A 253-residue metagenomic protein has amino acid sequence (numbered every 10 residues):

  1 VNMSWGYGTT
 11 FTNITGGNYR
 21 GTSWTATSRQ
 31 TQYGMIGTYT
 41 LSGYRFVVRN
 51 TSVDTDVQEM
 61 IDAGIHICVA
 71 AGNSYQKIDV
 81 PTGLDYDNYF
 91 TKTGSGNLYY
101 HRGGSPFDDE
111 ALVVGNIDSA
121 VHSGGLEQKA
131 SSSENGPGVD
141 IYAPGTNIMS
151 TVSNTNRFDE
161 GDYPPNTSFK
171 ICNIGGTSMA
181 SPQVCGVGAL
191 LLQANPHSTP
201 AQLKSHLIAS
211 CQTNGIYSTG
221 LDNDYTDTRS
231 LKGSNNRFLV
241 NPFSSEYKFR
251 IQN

Functional and structural regions predicted by a protein language model:
V1-P106, R157, P165-P182, A194: Substrate-binding/access-modulating region of protease and related hydrolase catalytic domains
V1-W5, A63, A111-V113, Q193-N253: C-terminal subdomain of the subtilisin-like protease fold in secreted/lumenal serine endopeptidases
M3-Y7, A70-S74, V114-S119, N135-G136 (+4 more regions): Active-site-proximal beta-strand/loop segments in catalytic clefts of secreted hydrolases
G6, G145-Y225: Hydrolase catalytic cores
N13-I14, D79-P81, G124-S133, V152: Short, well-ordered secondary-structure micro-motifs
D54-V57, G64, A111-V114, K129 (+2 more regions): Extracytoplasmic/secreted envelope proteins and their assembly/folding machinery, especially bacterial periplasmic
E59-A63, G104-D108, S132-N135, Y142-A143 (+1 more regions): Extracellular/periplasmic catalytic domains that process cell-envelope and extracellular macromolecules
K129-S132, I148, I216, L239: Short clusters of hydrophobic/aromatic residues that line enzyme substrate/ligand-binding pockets
